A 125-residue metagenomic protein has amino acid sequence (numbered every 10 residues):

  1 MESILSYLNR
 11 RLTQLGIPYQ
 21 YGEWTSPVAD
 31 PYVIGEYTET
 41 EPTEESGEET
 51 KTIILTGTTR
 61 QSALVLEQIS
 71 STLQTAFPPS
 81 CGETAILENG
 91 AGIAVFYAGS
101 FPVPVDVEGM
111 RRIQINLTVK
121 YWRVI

Functional and structural regions predicted by a protein language model:
M1-E23, Y37-I125: Charged, amphipathic alpha-helical segments and their flanking helix caps
S26: Residue-level detector of flexible, active-site-proximal loop/helix-junction positions within diverse enzyme catalytic
A29-E39: A short, hydrophobic beta-strand-centered structural micro-motif
